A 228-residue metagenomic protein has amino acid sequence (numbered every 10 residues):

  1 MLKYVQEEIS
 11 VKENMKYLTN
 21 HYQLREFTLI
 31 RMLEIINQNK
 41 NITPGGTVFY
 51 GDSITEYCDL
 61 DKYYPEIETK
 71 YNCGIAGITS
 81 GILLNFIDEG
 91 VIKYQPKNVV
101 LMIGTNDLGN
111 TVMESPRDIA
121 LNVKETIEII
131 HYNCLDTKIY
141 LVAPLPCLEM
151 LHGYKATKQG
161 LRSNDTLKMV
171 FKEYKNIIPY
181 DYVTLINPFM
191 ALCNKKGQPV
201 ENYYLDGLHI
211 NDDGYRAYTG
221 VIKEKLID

Functional and structural regions predicted by a protein language model:
M1-Y50, P65, I227: N-terminal secretory targeting modules
G46-T47, N98-V100, K138: Structural motif
E56-Y64, Y71, G81-A120, P144-L151: Oxyanion-hole/transition-state-stabilizing segment in secreted/luminal serine hydrolases and related acyltransferases
N72-G81, Q159-M169, G207: A short acidic, glycine-rich active-site loop that binds or catalyzes chemistry on phosphate/adenosine moieties
L83, Y203-D228: Histidine-centered active-site loop/cap adjacent to the catalytic His in serine esterases/O-acetyl transfer systems
I87, V123-E128, F171: Generic structural signal for well-ordered alpha-helices, preferentially at hydrophobic/aromatic core positions
M102-L108, H131-L167, K195: Active-site segments of SGNH/GDSL-like serine hydrolases that catalyze O-acetyl group transfer/hydrolysis on lipids
E149-P188, D213: Substrate-gating cap/lid alpha-helix
